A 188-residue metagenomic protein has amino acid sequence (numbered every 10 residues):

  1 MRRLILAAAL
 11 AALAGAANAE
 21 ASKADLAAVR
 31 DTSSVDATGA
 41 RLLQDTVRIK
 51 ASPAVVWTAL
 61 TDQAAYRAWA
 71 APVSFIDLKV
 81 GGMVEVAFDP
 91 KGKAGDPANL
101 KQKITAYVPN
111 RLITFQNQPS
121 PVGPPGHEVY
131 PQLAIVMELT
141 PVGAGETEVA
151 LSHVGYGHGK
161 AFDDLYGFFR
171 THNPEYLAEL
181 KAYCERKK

Functional and structural regions predicted by a protein language model:
M1-L4: Positively charged n-region of N-terminal signal peptides that target proteins for export
L10-N18: Hydrophobic h-region of N-terminal signal peptides that target proteins for export in Gram-negative bacteria
A19-F75: Hydrophobic ligand-binding cavity/cleft-lining segments
E20-A28, G155-K188: A conserved amphipathic terminal alpha-helix motif
D45-V47, V73, N99-A106, Q132-P141: Hydrophobic/aromatic beta-strand elements that line small-molecule binding cavities or substrate pockets in beta-rich
K50-A54, L78, T105-I113, E138-E148 (+1 more regions): A short, structured loop/turn motif at beta-sheet edges
A64-N99: Short beta-edge strand/loop motif at the mouth of beta-sheet-based domains
P124-T171: Beta-strand/loop substructures that line and gate deep hydrophobic ligand-binding cavities in soluble
